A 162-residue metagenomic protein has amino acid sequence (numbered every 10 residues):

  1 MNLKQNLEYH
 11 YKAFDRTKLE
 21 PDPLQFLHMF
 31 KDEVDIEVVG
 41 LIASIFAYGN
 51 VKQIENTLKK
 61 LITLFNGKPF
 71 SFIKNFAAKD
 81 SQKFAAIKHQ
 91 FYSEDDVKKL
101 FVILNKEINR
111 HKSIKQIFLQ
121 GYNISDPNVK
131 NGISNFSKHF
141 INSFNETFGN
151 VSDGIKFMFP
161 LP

Functional and structural regions predicted by a protein language model:
M1-P162: HhH-family (HhH-GPD) DNA N-glycosylase catalytic core used in base-excision repair
